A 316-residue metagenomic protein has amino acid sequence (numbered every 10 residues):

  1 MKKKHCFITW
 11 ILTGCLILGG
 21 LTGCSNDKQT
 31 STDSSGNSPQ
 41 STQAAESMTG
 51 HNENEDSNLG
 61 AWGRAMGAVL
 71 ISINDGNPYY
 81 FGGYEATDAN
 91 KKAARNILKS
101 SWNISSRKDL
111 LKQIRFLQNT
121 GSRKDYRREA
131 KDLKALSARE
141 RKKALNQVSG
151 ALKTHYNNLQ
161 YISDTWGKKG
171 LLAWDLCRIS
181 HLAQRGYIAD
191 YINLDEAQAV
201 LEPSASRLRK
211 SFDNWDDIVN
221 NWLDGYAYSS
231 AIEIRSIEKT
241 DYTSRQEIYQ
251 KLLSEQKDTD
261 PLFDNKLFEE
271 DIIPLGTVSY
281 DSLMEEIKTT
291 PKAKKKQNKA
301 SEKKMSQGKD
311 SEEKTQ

Functional and structural regions predicted by a protein language model:
M1-I11: Bacterial N-terminal signal peptides that target proteins for export
I11-I17: Hydrophobic alpha-helical targeting segments used for export or membrane insertion
G19-G23: C-terminal motif of bacterial Sec signal peptides marking the signal peptidase cleavage site
N26-K28: Soluble extracytoplasmic domains of inner/organellar membrane proteins
D33-L194, Q198, P203-G308, E312-T315: Polar/charged low-complexity regulatory segments
